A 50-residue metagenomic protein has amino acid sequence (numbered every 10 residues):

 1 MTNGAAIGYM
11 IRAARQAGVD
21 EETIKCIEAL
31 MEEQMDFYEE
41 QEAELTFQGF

Functional and structural regions predicted by a protein language model:
M1-E21: N-terminal acidic leader/helix
R15-F50: Short, charge-rich amphipathic interface segments used for partner binding and complex assembly
